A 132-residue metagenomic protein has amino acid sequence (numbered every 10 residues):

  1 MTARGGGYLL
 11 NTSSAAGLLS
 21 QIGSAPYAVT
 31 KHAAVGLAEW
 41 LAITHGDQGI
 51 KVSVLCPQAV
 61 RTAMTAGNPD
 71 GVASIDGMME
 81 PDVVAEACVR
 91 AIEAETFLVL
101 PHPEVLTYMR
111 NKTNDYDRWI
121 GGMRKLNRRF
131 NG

Functional and structural regions predicted by a protein language model:
M1, L19, W40-I50: Active-site-adjacent segment of SDR/Rossmann-fold oxidoreductases
N11, S53: Rossmann-fold scaffold of SDR-type NAD(P)-dependent oxidoreductases
S14: Residue(s) in the substrate-gating loop at a strand-loop-helix junction that position the organic substrate next
Q21-A25: Active-site loop immediately N-terminal to the catalytic Tyr-X3-Lys motif of short-chain dehydrogenase/reductase
T30: Active-site helix of classical SDR
A33, L37-H45, L55: Hydrophobic alpha-helix immediately C-terminal to the catalytic Tyr-X-X-X-Lys motif of short-chain
P57-G67: Short, flexible catalytic-loop segment of classical short-chain dehydrogenase/reductase
G71, I75-G132: C-terminal tail/cap regions
